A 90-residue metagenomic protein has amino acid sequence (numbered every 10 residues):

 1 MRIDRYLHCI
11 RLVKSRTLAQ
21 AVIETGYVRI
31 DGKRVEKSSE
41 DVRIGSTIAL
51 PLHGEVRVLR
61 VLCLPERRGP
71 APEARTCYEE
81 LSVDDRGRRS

Functional and structural regions predicted by a protein language model:
M1-R5, R16-A21, R29-S90: Strongly charged
I10: N-terminal beta1-alpha1 ligand-phosphate binding loop
G26: Glycine-centered, phosphate/nucleic-acid-interacting loop/turn motifs that mediate DNA/RNA or nucleotide
